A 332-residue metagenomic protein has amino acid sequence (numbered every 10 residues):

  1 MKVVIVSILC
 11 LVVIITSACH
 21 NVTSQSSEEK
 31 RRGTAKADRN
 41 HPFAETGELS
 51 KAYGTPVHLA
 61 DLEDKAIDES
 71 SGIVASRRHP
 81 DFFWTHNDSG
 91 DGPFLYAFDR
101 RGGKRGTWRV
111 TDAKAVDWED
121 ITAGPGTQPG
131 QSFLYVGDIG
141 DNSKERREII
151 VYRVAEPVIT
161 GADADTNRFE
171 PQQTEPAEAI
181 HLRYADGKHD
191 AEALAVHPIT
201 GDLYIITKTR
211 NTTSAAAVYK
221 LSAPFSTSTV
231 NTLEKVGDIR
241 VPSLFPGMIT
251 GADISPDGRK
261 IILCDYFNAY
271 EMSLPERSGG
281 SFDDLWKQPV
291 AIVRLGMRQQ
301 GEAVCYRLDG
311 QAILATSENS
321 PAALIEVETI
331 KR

Functional and structural regions predicted by a protein language model:
M1-I5, I73: Positively charged n-region of N-terminal signal peptides that target proteins for export
K2, T16-A18: Extended hydrophobic/Leu-rich segments
S7-T16: Bacterial N-terminal signal peptides
H20-R332: Sequence/structural signature of beta-propeller domains
